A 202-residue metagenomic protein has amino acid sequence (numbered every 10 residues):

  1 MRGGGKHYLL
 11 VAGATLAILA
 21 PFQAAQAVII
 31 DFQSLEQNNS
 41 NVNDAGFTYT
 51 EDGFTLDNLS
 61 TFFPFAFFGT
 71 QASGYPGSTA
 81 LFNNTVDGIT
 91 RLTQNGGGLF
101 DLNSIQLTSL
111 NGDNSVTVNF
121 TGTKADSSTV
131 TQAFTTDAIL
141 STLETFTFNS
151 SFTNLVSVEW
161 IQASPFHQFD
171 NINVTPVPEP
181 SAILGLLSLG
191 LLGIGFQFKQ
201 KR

Functional and structural regions predicted by a protein language model:
R2-V11: Bacterial N-terminal signal peptides that target proteins for export
A12-A20: Bacterial N-terminal signal peptides
P21-A27: Sec/Tat signal peptide C-region and signal peptidase I cleavage site
V28-T93, G97: N-terminal targeting leaders for non-cytosolic proteins
I30, S34-Q37, T48-Y49, G122-P176: Terminal, low-complexity interaction segments
G97-N103: Extended extracellular/luminal ectodomain segments enriched in beta-structured repeat modules
T108-T117: Extended, low-complexity, turn-rich repeat/linker tracts enriched in Gly/Pro/Ser/Thr and Asp/Glu that occur
E179-Q197: A short, hydrophobic C-terminal helix/tail in secreted or cell-surface proteins
